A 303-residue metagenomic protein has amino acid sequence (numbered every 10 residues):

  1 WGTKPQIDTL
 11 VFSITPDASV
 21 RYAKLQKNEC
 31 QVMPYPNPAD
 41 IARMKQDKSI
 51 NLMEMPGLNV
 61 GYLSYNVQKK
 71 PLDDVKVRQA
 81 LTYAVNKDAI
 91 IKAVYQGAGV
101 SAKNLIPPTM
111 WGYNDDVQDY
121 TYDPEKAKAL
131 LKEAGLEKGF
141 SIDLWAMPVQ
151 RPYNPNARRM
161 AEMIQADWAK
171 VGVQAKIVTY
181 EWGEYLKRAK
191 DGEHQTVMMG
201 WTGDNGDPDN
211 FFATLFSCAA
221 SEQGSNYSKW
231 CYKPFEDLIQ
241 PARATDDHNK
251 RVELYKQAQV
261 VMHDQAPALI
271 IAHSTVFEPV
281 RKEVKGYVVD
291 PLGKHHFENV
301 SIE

Functional and structural regions predicted by a protein language model:
W1-Q6, A42-M55, S64-V75, W111-K126 (+4 more regions): Short, solvent-exposed loop/beta-turn-alpha elements that line the ligand-binding surface or hinge of extracytoplasmic
W1-R43, A161, Q174: Ligand-site clamp/hinge motif
T9, I14, P56-K69, A146-Q150 (+2 more regions): Well-structured core secondary-structure elements of compact alpha/beta domains
T9, M110, K132-N205, Y227 (+2 more regions): Ligand/substrate-recognition segments at binding pockets and active sites
L10, L25, Y65, L81 (+8 more regions): Residue-level signal for nonpolar/aromatic packing positions in well-ordered secondary structure
V11-I14, K24, Q31-Y35, L52-E54 (+8 more regions): Structural recognition of the beta-strand scaffold that forms the well-ordered cores of secreted hydrolase catalytic
S19-K24, N37-D47, N51, L63-S64 (+4 more regions): Pocket-flanking alpha-helical
Q46, M53, L72-A166, K170 (+5 more regions): Append "and occasionally in soluble cytosolic enzymes with long acidic Gly/Pro-rich linkers
